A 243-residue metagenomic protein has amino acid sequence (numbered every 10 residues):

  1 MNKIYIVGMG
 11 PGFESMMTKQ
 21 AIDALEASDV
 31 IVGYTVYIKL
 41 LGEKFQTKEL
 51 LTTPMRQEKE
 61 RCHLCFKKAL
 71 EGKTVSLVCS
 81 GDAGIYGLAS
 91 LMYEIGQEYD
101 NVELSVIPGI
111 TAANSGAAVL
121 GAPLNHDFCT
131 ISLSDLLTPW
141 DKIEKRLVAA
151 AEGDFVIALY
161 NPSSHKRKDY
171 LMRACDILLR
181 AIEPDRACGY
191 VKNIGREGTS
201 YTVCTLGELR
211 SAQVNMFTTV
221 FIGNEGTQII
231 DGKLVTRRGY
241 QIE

Functional and structural regions predicted by a protein language model:
M1-L104, S115: Class I S-adenosyl-L-methionine
I4-I6, E152-E243: A contiguous loop/helix-start segment that scaffolds small-molecule binding in enzyme catalytic cores
G10-M16, L137-W140, Y201-C204: Short gly/ser/thr-rich secondary-structure transition/capping motifs
S28-I31, K44, K68-G72, I95 (+6 more regions): Change "in soluble alpha/beta enzymes" to "in soluble alpha/beta proteins
K73-C79, P123-L133, G207-M216: A polyampholytic, Gly/Pro-enriched intrinsically disordered region
I85-G153: Class I SAM-dependent methyltransferase SAM-binding "motif I" and its flanking Rossmann-like core
